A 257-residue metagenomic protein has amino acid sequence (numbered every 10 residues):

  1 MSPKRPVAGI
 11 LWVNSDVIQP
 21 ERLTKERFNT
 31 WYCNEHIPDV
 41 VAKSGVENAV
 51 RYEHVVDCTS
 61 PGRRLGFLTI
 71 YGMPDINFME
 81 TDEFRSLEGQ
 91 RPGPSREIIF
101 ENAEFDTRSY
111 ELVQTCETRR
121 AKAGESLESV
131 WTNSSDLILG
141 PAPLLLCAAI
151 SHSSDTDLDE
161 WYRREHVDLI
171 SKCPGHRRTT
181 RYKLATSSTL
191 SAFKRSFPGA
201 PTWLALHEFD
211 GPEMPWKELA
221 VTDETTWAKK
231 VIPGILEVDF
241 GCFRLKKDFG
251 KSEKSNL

Functional and structural regions predicted by a protein language model:
M1-L257: Macromolecular interaction modules
